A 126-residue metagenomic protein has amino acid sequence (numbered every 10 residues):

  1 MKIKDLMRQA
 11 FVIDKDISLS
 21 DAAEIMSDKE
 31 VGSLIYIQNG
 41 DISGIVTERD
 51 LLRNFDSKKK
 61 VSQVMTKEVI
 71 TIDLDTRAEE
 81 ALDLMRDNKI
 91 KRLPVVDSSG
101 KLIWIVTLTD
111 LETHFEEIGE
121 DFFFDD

Functional and structural regions predicted by a protein language model:
M1-F11, K58-V69: Bateman (tandem CBS) regulatory domains
K4, S20, L52-R53, S62 (+2 more regions): Nucleotide phosphate-binding site architecture
M7, I35, D41-D56, I90 (+2 more regions): Short beta->alpha transition motifs characteristic of CBS
V12-E30, I37, I72-I90, V95-V96 (+1 more regions): The conserved cystathionine-beta-synthase
S18, K60, R77, T107-L111: Residue-level recognition of oxygen-bearing side chains
V64-R77, E120-D126: Short, solvent-exposed cationic patches
E80, T109-D126: Juxtadomain coupling helices with adjacent low-complexity linkers
